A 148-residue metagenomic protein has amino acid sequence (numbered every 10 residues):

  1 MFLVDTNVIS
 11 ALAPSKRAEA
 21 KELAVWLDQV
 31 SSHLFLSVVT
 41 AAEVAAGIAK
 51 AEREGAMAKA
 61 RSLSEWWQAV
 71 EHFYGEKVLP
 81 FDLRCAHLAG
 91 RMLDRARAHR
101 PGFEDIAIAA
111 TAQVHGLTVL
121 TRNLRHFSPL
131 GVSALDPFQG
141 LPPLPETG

Functional and structural regions predicted by a protein language model:
M1, A109, Q113-G148: Acidic, PIN/NYN-like endoribonuclease modules and their adjacent C-terminal/linker elements
M1-V39, K50-W67, P143-G148: Short, well-structured N-terminal submotif of metal-dependent ribonuclease cores
D5, E43, D105, N123: Acidic active-site catalytic centers that drive phospho-/nucleotidyl reactions and related ester hydrolyses
I9, A41-V44, A86, F127: A generic structural signal for short hydrophobic patches within well-formed alpha-helices
A13-K16, I48, L93, G131 (+1 more regions): Short, flexible helix/strand-to-coil boundary loops that buttress conserved ligand/catalytic motifs in alpha/beta
V30, Y74, L130-G131: Short, structured coil segments at secondary-structure junctions
H33, A46-E52, H72-L120, G148: Active-site neighborhoods of divalent-metal-dependent phosphate/nucleic-acid chemistry enzymes
S37-V39, F81-L83, R122, L135-P137: Conserved beta-strand termini and adjacent loop/short-helix elements that scaffold enzyme active sites in alpha/beta
